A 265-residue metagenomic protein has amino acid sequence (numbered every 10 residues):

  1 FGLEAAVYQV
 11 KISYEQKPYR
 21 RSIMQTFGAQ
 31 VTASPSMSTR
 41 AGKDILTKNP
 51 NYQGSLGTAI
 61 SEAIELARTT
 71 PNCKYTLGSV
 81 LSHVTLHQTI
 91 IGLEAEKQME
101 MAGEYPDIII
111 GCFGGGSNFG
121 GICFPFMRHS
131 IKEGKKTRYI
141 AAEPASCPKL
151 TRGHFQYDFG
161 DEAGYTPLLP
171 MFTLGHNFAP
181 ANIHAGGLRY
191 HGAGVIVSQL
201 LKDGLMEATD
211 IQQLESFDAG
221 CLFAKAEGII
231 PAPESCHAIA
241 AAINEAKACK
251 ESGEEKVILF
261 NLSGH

Functional and structural regions predicted by a protein language model:
F1, E15-P18, F113-C123, K149-T151 (+1 more regions): Short glycine/serine/threonine-rich phosphate/pyrophosphate-binding segments that cradle anionic phosphate groups
F1-I12, Y105-F119, Y139, V257-L262: A short, small-residue-rich loop immediately preceding and capping a beta-strand
F1-Q53, K149-E162: Active-site-proximal loop->helix
Q9, S13, L81, I110-G115 (+4 more regions): Active-site nucleophile and cofactor-binding loops and adjacent substrate-binding regions of central metabolic enzymes
T39-H83, I91, A102-G103, R128-K136 (+1 more regions): Active-site/ligand-binding loops adjacent to catalytic centers
H129-A142, L150, Q156, A241-H265: Catalytic phosphate/nucleotide-handling subdomain of diverse soluble enzymes
M206-A226, S235, I239-K256, L262: Non-transmembrane, aqueous-exposed alpha-helical and coiled segments at domain scale
